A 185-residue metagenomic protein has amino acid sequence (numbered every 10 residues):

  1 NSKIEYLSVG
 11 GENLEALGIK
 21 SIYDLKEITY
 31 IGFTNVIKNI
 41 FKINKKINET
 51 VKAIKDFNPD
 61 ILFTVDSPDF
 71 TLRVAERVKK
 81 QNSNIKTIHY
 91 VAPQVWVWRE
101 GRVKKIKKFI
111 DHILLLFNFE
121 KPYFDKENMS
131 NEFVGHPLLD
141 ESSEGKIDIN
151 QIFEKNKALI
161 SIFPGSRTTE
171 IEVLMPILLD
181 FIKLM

Functional and structural regions predicted by a protein language model:
N1-I152, I162-I171: Active-site and donor-binding regions of nucleotide-sugar-utilizing enzymes
V173-M185: Short hydrophobic signal-anchor/transmembrane segments that target glycosyltransferases and glycosylation machinery
